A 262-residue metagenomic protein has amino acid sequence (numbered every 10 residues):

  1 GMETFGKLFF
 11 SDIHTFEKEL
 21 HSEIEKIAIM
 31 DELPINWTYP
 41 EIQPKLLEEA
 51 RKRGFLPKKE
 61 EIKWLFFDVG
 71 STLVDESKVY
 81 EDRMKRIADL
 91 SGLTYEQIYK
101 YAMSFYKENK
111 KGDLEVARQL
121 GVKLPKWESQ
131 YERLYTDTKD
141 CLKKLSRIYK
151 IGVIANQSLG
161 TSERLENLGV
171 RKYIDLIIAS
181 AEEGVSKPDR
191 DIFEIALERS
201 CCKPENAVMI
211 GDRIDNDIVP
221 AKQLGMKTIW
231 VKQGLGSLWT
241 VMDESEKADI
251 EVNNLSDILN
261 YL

Functional and structural regions predicted by a protein language model:
M2-K7, M30-T38, K107-L120, T136 (+1 more regions): Short amphipathic alpha-helical segments at helix boundaries and their inter-helical linkers
M2-L56: Beta/coil-rich, acidic/histidine-enriched accessory regions frequently appended to metallopeptidases
I13, Y95, L255-I258: Residues at or immediately preceding the N-termini of alpha-helices
I42, L46-L65, V122, K139 (+2 more regions): Asp-based, Mg2+/Mn2+-dependent phosphohydrolase catalytic module
I42-Q43, L47-K143, R147, S162-E163: N-terminal helical cap/lid subdomain that shapes the substrate entry/recognition surface in HAD-like hydrolases
